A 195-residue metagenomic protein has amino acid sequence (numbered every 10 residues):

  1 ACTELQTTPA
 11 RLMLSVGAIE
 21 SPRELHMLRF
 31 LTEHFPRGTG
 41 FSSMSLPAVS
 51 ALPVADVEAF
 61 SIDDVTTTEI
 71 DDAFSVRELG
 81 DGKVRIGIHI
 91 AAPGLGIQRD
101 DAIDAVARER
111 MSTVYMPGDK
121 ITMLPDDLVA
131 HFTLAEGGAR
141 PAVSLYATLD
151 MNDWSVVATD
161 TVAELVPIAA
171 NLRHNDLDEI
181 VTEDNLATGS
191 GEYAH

Functional and structural regions predicted by a protein language model:
A1-R85, G94-R140, P167, N175-V181 (+1 more regions): Charge-lined substrate channels and their catalytic hotspots, especially those that engage the 3′ end of RNA
R85-G87, S155: General beta-strand recognition
I90: Catalytic-core elements of nucleic-acid end-processing and repair enzymes
G138-H195: Polynucleotide-recognition surfaces of large bacterial nucleic-acid defense/processing enzymes
